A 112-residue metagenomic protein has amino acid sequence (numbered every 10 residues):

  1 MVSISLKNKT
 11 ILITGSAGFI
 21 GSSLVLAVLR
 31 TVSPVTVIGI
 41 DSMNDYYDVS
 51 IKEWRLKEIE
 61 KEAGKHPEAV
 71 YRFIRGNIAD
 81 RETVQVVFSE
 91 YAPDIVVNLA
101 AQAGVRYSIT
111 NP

Functional and structural regions predicted by a protein language model:
M1-P112: N-terminal Rossmann-like NAD(P)+-binding domain of SDR-like oxidoreductases, especially those catalyzing
